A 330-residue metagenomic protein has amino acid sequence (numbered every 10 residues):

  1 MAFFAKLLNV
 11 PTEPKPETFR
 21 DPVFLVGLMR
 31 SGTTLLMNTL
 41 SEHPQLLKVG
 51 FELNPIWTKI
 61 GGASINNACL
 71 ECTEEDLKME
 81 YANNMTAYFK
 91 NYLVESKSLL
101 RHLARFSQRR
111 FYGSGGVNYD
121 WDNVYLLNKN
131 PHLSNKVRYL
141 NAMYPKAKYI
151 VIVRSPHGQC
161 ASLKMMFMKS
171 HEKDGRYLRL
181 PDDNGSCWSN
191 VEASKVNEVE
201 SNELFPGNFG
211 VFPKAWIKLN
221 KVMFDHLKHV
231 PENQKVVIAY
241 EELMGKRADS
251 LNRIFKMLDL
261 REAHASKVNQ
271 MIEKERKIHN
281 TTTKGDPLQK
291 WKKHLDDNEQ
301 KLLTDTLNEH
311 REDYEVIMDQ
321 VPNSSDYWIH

Functional and structural regions predicted by a protein language model:
M1-V23, M29, E172-K173, C187-V237 (+1 more regions): PAPS-dependent sulfotransferases, especially Golgi type II membrane carbohydrate sulfotransferases
L25-G27, G50, L126-K129, V151-V153 (+2 more regions): Short beta-strand segments
R30-S31, E42-H43, L53-I56, H132-S134 (+3 more regions): Short, solvent-exposed loop/turn segments at secondary-structure junctions
T34-L46: A conserved segment at the C-terminal end of the G1
L35, K136-A142: A short acidic, amphipathic alpha-helical/loop segment
H43-P44, Y144, V230: Acidic-histidine catalytic/liganding microenvironments
L47-S134, E172-L204: PAPS-dependent sulfation machinery
K129-N130, L140-M166: Conserved phosphate-donor/acceptor-positioning beta-strand/loop module used by diverse small-molecule
